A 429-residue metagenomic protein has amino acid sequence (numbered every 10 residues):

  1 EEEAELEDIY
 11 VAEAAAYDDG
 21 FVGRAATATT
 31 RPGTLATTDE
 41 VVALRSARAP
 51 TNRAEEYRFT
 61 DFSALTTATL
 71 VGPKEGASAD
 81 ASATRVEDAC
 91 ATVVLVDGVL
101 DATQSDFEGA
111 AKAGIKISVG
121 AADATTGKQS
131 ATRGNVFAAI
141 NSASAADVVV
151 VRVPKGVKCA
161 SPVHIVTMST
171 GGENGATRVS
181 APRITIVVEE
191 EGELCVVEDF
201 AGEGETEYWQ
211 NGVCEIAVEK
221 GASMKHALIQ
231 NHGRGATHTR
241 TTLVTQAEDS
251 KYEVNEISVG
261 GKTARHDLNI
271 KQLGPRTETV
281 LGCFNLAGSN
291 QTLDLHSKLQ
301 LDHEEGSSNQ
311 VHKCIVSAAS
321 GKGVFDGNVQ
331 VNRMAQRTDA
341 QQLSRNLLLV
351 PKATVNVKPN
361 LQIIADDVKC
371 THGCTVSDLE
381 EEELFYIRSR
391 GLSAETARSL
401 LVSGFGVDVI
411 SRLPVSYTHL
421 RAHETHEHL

Functional and structural regions predicted by a protein language model:
E1, A122-F385, S389-L392, G406-I410 (+1 more regions): Conserved beta-strand/loop scaffold segments within soluble protein domains that form the structured core and edges
E1-S223: Short, low-to-moderate order helix/coil transition modules at the start of elongated helical scaffolds
L35-A47, S377-L400: Hydrophobic/aromatic-rich, well-ordered segments within soluble, folded domains that form packed cores
T51, E55-E56, T69, S399 (+1 more regions): Short amphipathic alpha-helical segments at helix boundaries and their inter-helical linkers
H419, H426-L429: Single conserved hydrophobic/aromatic residue that forms the stacking wall/gate of nucleotide- or nucleobase-binding
